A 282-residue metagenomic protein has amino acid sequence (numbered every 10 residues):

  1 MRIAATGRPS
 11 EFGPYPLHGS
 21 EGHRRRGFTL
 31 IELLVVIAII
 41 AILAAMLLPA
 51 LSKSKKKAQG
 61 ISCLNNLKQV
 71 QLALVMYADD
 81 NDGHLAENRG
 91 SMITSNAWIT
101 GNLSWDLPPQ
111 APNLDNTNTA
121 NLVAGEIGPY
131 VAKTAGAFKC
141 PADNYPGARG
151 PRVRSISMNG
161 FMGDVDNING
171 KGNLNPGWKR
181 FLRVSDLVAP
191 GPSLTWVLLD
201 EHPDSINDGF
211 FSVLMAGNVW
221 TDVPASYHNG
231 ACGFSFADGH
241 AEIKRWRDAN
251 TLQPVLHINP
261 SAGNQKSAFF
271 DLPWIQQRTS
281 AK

Functional and structural regions predicted by a protein language model:
M1-L30: N-terminal leader/signal peptides at the extreme start of proteins
A4, P9-E11, A44, G136 (+2 more regions): Residue-level detector of alpha-helical hydrophobic segments embedded in or interacting with membranes
R8, L34, A50, A262-S267: N-terminal leader/targeting segments
F12, F28, L33, L48 (+2 more regions): Aromatic-residue hotspot detector
R24-K55: N-terminal single-pass transmembrane signal-anchor helix
M46, K55-N66: Juxtamembrane interface helices immediately C-terminal to a transmembrane segment
I61-K282: Short, well-structured segments within or immediately adjacent to enzyme catalytic domains that line ligand-binding
